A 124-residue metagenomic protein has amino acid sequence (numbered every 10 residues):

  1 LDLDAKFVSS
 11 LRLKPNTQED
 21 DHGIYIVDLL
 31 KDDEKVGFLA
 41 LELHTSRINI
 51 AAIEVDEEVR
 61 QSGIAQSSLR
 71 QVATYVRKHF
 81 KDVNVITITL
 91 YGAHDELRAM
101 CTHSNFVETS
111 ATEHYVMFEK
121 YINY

Functional and structural regions predicted by a protein language model:
L1-T17, N123-Y124: Conserved N-terminal entry element of GNAT/NAT acetyltransferase domains
D21-G37: Conserved beta-hairpin
S46-E57: Conserved acetyl-CoA binding element of GNAT-fold acetyltransferases
V55, Q61-Y75: Conserved acetyl-CoA-binding loop-helix of GNAT-fold acetyltransferases
T87-R98: Conserved beta-strand-loop-alpha-helix junction that forms the acyl-donor binding cleft
A93-D95, H103-Y124: C-terminal "cap" of GNAT-fold acetyltransferases
